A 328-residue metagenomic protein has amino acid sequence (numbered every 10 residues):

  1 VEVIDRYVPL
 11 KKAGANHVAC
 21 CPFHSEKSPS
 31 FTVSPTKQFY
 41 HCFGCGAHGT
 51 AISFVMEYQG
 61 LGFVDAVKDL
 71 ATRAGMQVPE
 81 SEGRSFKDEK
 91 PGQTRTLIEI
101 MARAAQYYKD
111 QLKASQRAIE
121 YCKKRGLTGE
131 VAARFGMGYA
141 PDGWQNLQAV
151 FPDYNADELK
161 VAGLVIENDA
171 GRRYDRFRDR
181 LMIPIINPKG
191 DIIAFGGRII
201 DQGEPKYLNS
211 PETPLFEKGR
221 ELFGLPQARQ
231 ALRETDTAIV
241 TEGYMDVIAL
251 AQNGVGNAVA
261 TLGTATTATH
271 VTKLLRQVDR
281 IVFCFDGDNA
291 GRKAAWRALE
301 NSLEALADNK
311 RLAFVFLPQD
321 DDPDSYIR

Functional and structural regions predicted by a protein language model:
V1-R84: N-terminal structured subdomain of primase-like DNA metabolism proteins
A13, F86-A104, E120, P141-I281 (+1 more regions): Phosphate-handling DNA/RNA-contact segment within nucleic-acid enzymes
S25, G46-A47, I199-I200, M245 (+3 more regions): Conserved nucleotide-binding/hydrolysis micro-motifs of P-loop NTPases
E57-M76, R176-I199, S325-R328: Structured, non-catalytic alpha/beta "coupling" segments that mediate domain-domain communication and provide generic
D65-R117: Conserved active-site segments centered on acidic
G83, A132-A133, Y139: Terminal amphipathic helices with adjacent charged low-complexity linkers/tails
T266-R328: Conserved phosphate-handling catalytic cores of large alpha/beta enzymes
